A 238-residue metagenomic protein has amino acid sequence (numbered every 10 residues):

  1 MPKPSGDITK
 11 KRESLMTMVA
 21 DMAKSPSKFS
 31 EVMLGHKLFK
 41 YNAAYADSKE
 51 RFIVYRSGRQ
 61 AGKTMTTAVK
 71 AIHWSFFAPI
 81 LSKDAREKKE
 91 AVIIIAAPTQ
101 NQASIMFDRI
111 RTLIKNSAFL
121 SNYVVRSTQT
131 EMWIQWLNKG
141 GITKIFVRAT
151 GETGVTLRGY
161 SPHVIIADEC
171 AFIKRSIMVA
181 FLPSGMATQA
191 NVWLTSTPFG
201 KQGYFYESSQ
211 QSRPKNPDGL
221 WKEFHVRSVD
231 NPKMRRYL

Functional and structural regions predicted by a protein language model:
P2-L238: Phosphate/NTP-binding elements of NTP-utilizing enzymes
